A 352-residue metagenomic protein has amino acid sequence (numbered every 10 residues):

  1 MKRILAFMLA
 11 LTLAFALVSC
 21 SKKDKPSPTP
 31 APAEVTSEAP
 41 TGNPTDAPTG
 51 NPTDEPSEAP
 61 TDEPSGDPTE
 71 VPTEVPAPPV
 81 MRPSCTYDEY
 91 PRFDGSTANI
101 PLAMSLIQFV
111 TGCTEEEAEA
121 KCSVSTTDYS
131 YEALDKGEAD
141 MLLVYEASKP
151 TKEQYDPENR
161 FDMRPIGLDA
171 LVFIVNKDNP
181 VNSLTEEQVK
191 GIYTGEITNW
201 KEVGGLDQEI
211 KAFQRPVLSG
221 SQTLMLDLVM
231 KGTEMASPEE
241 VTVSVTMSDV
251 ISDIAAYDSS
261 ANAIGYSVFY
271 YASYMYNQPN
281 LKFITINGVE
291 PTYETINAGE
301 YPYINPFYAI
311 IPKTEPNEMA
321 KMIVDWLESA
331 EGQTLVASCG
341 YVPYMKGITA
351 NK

Functional and structural regions predicted by a protein language model:
M1-L9, S21-K22: Positively charged n-region of N-terminal signal peptides that target proteins for export
R3, K23-P26, P44, P52: N-terminal cationic leader/targeting segments used for protein routing and processing
M8-L9, P28, P64-G66: A periodicity- and composition-biased signal for non-globular, repetitive helical segments
A16-S19: C-terminal motif of bacterial Sec signal peptides marking the signal peptidase cleavage site
S21-A39: Short, low-complexity, disordered segments immediately C-terminal to signal peptides in bacterial exported proteins
T36, T41, T49, D54-P91: N-terminal low-complexity, Pro/Thr/Ser-rich intrinsically disordered segments that act as propeptides or flexible
V71-E153, P157-K352: Exported/periplasmic ABC-transporter solute-binding proteins
